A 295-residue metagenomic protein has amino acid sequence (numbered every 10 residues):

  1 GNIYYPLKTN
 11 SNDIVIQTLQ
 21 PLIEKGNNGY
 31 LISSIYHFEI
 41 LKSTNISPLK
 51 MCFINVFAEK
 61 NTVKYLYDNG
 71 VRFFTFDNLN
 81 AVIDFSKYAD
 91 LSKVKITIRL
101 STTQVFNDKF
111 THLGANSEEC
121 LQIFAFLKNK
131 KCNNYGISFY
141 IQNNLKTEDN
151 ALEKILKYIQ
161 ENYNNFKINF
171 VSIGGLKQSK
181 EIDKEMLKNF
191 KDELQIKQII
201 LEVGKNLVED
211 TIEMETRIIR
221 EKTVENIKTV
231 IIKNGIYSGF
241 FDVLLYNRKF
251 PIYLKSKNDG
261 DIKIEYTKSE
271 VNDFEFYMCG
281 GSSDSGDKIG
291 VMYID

Functional and structural regions predicted by a protein language model:
N2-F170, E193-Q195, I231: Active-site-proximal beta-alpha core segment in soluble small-molecule metabolic enzymes
N10, H37, A58, A81 (+6 more regions): Short, glycine-/Ser/Thr-/acidic-enriched flexible segments
I16, K42, F85, K180-D183 (+2 more regions): Short, function-defining helix-loop hinge/capping sites that tune catalysis or transport
V105, N144-K146, K180, V208 (+1 more regions): Conserved protein kinase catalytic core
Y140-N143, F170-Q178, V203-N206: Glycine-rich beta-strand-to-loop/alpha-helix junction loops that act as flexible
L152, D183-K188, E215: Amphipathic alpha-helical segments in well-structured domains
F166-F170, K184-L194, G290-D295: Acidic/histidine-enriched ion/cofactor-binding microenvironments in catalytic or ligand-binding pockets
Q198-D295: Charged (often Lys/Glu-rich) extended helix/loop segments that serve as interaction or gating elements
